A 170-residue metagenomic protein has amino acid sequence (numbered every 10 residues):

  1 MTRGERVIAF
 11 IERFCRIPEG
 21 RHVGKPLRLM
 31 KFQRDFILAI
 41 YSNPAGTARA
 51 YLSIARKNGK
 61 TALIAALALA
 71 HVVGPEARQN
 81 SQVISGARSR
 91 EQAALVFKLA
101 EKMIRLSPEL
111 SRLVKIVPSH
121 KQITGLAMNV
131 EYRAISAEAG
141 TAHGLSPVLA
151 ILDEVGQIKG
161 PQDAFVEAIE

Functional and structural regions predicted by a protein language model:
M1-E170: Phosphate/NTP-binding elements of NTP-utilizing enzymes
